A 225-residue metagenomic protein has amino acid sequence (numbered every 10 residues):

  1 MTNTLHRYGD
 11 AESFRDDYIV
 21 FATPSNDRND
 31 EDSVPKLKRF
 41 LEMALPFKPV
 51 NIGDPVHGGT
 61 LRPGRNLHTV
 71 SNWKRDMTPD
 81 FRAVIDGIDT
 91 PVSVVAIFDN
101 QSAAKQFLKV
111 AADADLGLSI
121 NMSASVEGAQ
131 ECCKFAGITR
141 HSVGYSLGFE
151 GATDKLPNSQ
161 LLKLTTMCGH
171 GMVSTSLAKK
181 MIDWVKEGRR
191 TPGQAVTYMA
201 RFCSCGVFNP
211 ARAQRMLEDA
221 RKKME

Functional and structural regions predicted by a protein language model:
M1-W184, P192-A211: Conserved mixed alpha/beta catalytic, RNA-binding, or beta-rich assembly cores of soluble enzyme, regulatory
E187-R190, Y198-A200, D219, K223-E225: C-terminal, charge/polar-rich interaction regions
S204-E225: Short flanking/linker segments adjacent to small metal-binding domains or redox-active Cys/His motifs
